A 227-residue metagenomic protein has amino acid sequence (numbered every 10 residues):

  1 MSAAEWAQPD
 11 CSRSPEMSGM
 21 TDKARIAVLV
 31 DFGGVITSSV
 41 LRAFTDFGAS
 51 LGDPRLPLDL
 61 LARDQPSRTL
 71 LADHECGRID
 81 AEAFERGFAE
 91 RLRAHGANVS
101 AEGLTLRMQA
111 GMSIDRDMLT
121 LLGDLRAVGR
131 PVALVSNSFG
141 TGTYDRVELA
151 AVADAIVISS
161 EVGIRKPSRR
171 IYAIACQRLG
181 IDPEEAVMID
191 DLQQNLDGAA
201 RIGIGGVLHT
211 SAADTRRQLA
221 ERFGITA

Functional and structural regions predicted by a protein language model:
S2-V30, G123, V135, G140-A227: Asp-based, Mg2+/Mn2+-dependent phosphohydrolase catalytic module
G19-P66, R201: Active-site neighborhood of HAD-like aspartate-dependent phosphohydrolases
F44, F84-A89, M108, G142: Hydrophobic alpha-helical core bundles mediating ligand binding, dimerization, or RNAP-core interactions
T45-F47, P57-R63, D73-C76, A101 (+1 more regions): Helical cap/lid subdomains and adjacent loops of hydrolase enzymes that gate the active-site channel and determine
D53, A94-A97, I181, I225: Helix N-cap/coil-helix junction residues
L71-L104: A metal-dependent, Asp-based hydrolase signature
A97-V132, R169: Short, acidic loop-to-helix structural element flanking the phosphoryl-transfer center in phosphate-processing enzymes
